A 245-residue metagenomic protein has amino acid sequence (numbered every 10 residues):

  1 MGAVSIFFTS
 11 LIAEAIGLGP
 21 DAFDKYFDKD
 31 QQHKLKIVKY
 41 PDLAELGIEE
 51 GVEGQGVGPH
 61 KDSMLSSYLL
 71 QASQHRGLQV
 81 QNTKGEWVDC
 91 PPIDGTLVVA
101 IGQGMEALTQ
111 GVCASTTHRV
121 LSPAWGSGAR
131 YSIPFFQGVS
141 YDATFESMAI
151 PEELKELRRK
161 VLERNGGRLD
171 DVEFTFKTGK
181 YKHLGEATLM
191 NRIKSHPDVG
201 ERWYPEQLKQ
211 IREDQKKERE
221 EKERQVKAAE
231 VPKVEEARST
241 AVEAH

Functional and structural regions predicted by a protein language model:
G2-H245: C-terminal flanking tails of non-heme Fe-dependent oxygenases
